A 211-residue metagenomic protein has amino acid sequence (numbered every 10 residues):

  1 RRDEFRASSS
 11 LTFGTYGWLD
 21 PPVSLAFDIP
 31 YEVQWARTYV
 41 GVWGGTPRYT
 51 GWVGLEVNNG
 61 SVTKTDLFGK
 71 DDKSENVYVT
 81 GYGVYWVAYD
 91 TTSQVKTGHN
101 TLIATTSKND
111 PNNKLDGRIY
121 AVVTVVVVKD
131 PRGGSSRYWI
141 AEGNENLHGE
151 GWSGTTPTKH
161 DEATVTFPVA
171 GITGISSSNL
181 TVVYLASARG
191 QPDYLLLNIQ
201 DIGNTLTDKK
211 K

Functional and structural regions predicted by a protein language model:
R1-K211: Disulfide-rich extracellular domains of secreted proteins
